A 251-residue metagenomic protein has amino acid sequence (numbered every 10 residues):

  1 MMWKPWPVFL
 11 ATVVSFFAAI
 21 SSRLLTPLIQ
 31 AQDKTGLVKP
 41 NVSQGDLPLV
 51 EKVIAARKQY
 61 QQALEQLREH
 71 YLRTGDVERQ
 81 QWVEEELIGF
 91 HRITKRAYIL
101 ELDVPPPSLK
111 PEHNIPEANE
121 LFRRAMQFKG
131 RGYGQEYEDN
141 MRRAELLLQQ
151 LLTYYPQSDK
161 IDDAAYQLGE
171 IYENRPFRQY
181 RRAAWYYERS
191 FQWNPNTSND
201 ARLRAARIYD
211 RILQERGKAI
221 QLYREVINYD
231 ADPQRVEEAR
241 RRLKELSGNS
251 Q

Functional and structural regions predicted by a protein language model:
M1-V13: Bacterial N-terminal signal peptides that target proteins for export
K4-W6, F17-A18, Q59: Intrinsic low-complexity, intrinsically disordered segments enriched in polar/basic residues
W6-F9, T26, E188: Enriched - but not universal
T12-S15, E136: Alpha-helix capping and helix-coil boundary motifs
F16-L28: C-terminal segment of classical bacterial N-terminal signal peptides
L28-Q251: Acidic, polar-rich low-complexity tracts and alpha-helical solenoid repeat scaffolds
